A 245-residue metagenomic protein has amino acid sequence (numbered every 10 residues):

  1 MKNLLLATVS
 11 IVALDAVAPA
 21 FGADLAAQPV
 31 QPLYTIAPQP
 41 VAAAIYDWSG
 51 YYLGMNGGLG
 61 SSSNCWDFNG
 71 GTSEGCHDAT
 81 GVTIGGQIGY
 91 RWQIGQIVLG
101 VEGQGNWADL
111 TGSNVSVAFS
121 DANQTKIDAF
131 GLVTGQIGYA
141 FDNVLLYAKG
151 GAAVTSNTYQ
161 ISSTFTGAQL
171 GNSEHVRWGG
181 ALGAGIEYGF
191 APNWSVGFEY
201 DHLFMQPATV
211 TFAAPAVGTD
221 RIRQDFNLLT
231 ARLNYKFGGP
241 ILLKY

Functional and structural regions predicted by a protein language model:
K2-Y245: Gram-negative outer-membrane beta-barrel domains
